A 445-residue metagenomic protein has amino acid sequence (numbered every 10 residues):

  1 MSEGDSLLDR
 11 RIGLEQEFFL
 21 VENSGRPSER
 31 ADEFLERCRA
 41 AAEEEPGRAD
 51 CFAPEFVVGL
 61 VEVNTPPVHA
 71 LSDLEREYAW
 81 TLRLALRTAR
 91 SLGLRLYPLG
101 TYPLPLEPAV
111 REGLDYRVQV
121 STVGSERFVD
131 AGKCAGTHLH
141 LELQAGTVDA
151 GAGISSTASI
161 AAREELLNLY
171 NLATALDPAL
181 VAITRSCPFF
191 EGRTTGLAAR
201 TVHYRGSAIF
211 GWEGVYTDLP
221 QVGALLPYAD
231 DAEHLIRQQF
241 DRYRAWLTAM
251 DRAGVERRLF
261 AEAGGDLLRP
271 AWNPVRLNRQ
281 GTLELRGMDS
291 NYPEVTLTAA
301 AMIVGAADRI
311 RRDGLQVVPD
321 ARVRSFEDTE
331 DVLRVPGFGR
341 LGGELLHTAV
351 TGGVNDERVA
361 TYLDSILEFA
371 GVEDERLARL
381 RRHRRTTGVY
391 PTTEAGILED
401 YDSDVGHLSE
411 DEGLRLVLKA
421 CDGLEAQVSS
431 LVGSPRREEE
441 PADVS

Functional and structural regions predicted by a protein language model:
M1-A135, Q280-L283, V295-V444: Terminal catalytic/cofactor-binding subdomain
L114-Y116, S121, A131, L143-G287 (+1 more regions): Loop-rich catalytic cores of soluble enzymes, especially ATP-dependent carboxylate-amine ligases and other
L139: An acidic/histidine-cluster motif and surrounding catalytic segment that typifies divalent-metal-assisted enzyme active
